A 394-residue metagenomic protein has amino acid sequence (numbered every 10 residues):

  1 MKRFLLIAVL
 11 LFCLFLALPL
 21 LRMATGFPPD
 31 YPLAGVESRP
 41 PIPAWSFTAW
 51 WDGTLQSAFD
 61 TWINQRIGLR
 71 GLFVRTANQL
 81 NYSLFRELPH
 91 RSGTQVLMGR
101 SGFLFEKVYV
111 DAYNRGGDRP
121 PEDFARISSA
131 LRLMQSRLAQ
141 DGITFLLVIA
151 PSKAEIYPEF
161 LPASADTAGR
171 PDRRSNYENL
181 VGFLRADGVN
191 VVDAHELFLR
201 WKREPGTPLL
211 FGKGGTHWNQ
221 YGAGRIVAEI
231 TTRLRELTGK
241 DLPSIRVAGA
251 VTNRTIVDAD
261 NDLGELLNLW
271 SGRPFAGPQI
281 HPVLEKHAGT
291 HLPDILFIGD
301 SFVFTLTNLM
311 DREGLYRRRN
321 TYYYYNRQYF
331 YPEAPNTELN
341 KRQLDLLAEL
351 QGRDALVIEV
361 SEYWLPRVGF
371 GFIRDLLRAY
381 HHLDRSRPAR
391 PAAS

Functional and structural regions predicted by a protein language model:
M1-S394: Extracellular glycan-modifying ectodomains
